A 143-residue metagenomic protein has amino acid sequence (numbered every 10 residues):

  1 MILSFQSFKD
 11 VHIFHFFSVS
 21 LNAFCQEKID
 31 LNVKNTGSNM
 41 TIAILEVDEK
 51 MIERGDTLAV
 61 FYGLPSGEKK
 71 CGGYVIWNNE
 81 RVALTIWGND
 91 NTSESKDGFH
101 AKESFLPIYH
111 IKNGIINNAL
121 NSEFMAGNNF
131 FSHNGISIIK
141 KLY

Functional and structural regions predicted by a protein language model:
M1-L31: Bacterial Sec-dependent N-terminal signal peptides
C25-Y143: Primarily marks secretory-pathway-exposed extracellular/lumenal segments that are disulfide- and glycosylation-prone
